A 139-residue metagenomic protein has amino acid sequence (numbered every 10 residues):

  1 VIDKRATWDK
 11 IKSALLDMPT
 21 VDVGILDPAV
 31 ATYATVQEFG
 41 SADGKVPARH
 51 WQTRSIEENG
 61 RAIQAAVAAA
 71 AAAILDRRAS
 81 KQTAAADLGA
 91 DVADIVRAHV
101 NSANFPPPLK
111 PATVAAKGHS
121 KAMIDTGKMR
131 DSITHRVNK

Functional and structural regions predicted by a protein language model:
V1-K139: Short, Lys/Arg-rich flexible segments
